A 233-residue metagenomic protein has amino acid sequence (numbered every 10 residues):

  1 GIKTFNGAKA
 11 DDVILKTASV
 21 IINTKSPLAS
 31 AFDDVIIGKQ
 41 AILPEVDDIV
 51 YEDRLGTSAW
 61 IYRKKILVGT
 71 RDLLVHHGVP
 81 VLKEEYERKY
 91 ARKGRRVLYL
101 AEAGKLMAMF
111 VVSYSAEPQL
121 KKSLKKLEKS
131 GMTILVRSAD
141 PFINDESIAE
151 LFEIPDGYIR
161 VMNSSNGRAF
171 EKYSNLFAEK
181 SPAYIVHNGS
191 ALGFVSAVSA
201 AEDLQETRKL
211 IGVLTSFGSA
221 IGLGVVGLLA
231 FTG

Functional and structural regions predicted by a protein language model:
I2, T57-A59, R96-L100: Short polybasic amphipathic segments
K3-R54, V75-H77, K83-Y86: ATP-binding catalytic core of ATPases
G38, K65-I66: Extended charged low-complexity segments that act as oligomerization/scaffolding linkers
P44-E45, L55-W60, L67-T70, P80: Soluble cytosolic regulatory domains appended to membrane proteins
W60-I61, L67, V75, A101: A general beta-strand register signal
I61-R63, E102-G233: Conserved ATP-binding TGD loop and adjacent catalytic N/P-domain core of P-type ATPases
R92-Y99, M132-T133: Helix-loop-beta junctions that constitute the ligand-sensing/allosteric loops of cytosolic regulatory sensor domains
